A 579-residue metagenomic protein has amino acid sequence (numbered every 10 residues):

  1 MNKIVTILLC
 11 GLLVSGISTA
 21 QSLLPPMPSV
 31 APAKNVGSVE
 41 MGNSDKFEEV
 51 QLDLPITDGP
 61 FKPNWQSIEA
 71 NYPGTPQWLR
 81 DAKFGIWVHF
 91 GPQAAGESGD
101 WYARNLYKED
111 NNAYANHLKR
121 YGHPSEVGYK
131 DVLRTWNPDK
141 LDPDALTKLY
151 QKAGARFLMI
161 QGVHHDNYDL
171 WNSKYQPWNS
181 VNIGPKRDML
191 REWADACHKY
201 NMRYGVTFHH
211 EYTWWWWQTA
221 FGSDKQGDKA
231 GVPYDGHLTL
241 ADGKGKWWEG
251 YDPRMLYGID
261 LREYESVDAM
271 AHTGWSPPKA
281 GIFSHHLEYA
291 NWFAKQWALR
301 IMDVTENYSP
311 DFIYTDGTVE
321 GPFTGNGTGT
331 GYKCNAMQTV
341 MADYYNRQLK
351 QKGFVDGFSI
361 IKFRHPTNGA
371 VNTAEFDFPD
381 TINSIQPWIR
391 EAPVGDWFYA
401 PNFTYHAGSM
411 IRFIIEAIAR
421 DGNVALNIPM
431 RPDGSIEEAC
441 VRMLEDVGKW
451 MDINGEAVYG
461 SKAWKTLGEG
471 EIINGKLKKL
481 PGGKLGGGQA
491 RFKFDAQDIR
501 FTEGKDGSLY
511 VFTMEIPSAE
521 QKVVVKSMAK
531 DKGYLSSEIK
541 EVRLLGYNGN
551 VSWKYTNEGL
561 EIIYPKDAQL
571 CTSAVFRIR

Functional and structural regions predicted by a protein language model:
M1-I4, Q21: Positively charged n-region of N-terminal signal peptides that target proteins for export
I4-V5, D421: Residue-level detector of intrinsically disordered/flexible regions characterized by low predicted structural confidence
I7-G16: Bacterial N-terminal signal peptides
S22-R579: Mature catalytic domains of secreted/periplasmic carbohydrate-active enzymes
